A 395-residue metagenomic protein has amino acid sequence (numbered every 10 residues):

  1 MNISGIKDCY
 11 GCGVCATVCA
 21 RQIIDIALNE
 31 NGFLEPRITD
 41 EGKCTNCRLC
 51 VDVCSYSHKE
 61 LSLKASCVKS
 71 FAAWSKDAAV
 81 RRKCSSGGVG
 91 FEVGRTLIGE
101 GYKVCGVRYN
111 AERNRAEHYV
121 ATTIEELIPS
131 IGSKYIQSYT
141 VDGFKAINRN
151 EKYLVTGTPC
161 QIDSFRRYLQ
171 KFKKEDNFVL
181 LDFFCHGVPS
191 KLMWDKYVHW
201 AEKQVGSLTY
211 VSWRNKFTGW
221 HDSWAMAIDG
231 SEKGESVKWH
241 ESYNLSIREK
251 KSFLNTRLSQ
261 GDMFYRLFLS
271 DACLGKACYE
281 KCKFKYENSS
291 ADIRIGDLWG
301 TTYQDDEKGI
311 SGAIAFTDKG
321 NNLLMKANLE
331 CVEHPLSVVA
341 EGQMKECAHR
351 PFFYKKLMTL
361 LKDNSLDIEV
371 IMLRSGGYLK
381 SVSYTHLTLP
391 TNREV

Functional and structural regions predicted by a protein language model:
M1-G13, I24-N46, W74, Q260-R266 (+1 more regions): Ferredoxin-like iron-sulfur electron-transfer modules
N2, V14-R37, R48-S66, N288 (+1 more regions): Iron-sulfur cluster-binding cysteine motifs and their immediate structural context in ferredoxin-like electron-transfer
K7-R21, T45-Y56, Q161, L274-Y286: Local cysteine-cluster metal-coordination motifs and their immediate loop/turn environment, predominantly Fe-S cluster
G42-R149, V339-K356, L366-R374: Flanking helices and flexible, charged tails adjoining ferredoxin-like Fe-S electron-transfer domains in multi-subunit
S85-G88, A111, V155-F165, G187-P189 (+1 more regions): Gly/Ser/Thr-rich loops at beta-strand to alpha-helix junctions that form or flank small-molecule/cofactor-binding
K171-D182: A short alpha->loop->secondary-structure connector
L181-K355: Catalytic cores of enzyme domains
T385-T391: Conserved small/polar residues in nucleotide/adenosyl-binding loops
